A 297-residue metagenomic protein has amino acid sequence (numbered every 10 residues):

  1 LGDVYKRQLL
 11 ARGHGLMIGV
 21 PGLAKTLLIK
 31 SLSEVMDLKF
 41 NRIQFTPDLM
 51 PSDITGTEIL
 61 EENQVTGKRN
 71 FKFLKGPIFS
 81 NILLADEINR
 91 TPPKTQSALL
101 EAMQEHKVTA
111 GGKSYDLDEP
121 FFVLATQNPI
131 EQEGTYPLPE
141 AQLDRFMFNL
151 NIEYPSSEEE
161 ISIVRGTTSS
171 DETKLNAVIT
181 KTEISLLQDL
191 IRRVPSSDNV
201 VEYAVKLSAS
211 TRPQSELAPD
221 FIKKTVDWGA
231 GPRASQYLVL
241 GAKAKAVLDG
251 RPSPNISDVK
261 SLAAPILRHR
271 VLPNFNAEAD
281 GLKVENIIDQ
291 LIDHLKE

Functional and structural regions predicted by a protein language model:
L1-Y5: Short, small-residue-biased leader/transition segments that mark boundaries at the very start of proteins
R7, N63-L84: Conserved alpha-helical scaffold flanking the Walker A/P-loop in AAA+ ATPase domains
L9-T46: Walker A/P-loop
V35-N63: AAA+/P-loop NTPase substrate/partner-engagement loops
E61-T66, T91-T95, M103-R193, K243-K245: Canonical AAA+ ATPase core
D86-E87, A98: Walker B catalytic acidic pair
N149-F221, R251-P252, I256, A277 (+1 more regions): Conserved C-terminal "switch" segment of AAA+ ATPases
Q214-E297: C-terminal engagement/docking regions of AAA+ P-loop ATPases
